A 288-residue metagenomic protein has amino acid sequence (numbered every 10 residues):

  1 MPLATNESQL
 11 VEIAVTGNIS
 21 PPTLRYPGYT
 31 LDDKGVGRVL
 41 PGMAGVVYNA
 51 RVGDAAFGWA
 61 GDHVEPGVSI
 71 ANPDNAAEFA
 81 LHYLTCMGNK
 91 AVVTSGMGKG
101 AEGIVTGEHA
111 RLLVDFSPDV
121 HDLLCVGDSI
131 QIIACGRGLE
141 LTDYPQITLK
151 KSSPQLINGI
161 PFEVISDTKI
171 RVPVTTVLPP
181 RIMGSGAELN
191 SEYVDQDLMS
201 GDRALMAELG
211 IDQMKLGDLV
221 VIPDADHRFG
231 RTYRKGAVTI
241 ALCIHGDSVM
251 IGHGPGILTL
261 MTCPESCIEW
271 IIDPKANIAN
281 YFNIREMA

Functional and structural regions predicted by a protein language model:
L3-A288: Conserved mixed alpha/beta catalytic, RNA-binding, or beta-rich assembly cores of soluble enzyme, regulatory
